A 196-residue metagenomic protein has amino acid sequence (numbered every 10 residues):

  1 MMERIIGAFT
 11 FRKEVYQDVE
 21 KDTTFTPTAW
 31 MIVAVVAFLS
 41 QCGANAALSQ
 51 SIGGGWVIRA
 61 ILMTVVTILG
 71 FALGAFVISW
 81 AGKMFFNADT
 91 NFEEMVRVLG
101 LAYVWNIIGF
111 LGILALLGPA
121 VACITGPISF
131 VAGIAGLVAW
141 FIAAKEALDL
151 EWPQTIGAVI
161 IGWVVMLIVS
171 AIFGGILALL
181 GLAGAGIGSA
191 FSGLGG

Functional and structural regions predicted by a protein language model:
M1-E93: Selected alpha-helical membrane-embedding segments in polytopic membrane proteins
R4-I6, V169, G196: Long, compositionally biased, intrinsically disordered segments
F11-E14, D18, A47-S51, K83-N87 (+3 more regions): Perimembrane helix-loop junctions in membrane proteins
D22, V36, T125, A183-I187: Short, surface-exposed, polar/charged, turn-prone segments marking secondary-structure boundaries
M31-I32, F38, C42-A46, I107 (+3 more regions): Alpha-helix boundary/capping detector
N45, M84, V159, G186-A190 (+1 more regions): Compositionally biased, intrinsically disordered low-complexity regions
G54-A81, F92-L177: Selective recognition of hydrophobic, aromatic-rich stretches within alpha-helical transmembrane segments of polytopic
A171-G196: Juxtamembrane boundary at the C-terminal end of a transmembrane helix
